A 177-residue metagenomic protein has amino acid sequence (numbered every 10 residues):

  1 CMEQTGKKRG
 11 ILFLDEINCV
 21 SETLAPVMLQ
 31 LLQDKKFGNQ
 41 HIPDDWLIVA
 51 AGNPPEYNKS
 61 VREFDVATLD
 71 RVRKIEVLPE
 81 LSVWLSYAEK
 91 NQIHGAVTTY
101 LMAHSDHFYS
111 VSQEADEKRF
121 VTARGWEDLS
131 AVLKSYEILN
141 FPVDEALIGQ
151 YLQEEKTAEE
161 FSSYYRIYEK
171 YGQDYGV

Functional and structural regions predicted by a protein language model:
C1-V49, N53-V177: C-terminal regulatory/interaction module of P-loop NTP-utilizing enzymes
